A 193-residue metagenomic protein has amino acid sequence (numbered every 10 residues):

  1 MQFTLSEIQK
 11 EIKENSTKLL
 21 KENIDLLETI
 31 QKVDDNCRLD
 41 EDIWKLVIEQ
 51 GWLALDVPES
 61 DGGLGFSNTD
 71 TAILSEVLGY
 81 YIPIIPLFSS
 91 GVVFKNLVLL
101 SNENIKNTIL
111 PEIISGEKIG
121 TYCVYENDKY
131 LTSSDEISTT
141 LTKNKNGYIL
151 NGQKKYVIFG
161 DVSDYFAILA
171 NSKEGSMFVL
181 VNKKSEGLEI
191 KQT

Functional and structural regions predicted by a protein language model:
M1-L87, T108, E112: Amphipathic, small/basic residue-rich leader segments at the start of a protein or domain
S60, Y125-Y130, K155-Y156, T193: Short, solvent-exposed loop/turn elements at beta->coil junctions and helix N-caps that rim active or binding pockets
F66, T132-D135, F159-S163: Short glycine/proline-enriched turns and hinge-like loops at secondary-structure junctions
P83-N104, S133: N-terminal glycine-rich flavin-associated loop
T108-I109, K191-T193: Short beta-alpha junctions and helix-cap segments that line functional grooves
G116-N127: A short, Trp-centered hydrophobic/proline-enriched beta-strand micro-motif
T139-T142: A structural signal for short hydrophobic beta-strand segments in well-ordered beta-sheet cores
N151-K191: A short core secondary-structure module
